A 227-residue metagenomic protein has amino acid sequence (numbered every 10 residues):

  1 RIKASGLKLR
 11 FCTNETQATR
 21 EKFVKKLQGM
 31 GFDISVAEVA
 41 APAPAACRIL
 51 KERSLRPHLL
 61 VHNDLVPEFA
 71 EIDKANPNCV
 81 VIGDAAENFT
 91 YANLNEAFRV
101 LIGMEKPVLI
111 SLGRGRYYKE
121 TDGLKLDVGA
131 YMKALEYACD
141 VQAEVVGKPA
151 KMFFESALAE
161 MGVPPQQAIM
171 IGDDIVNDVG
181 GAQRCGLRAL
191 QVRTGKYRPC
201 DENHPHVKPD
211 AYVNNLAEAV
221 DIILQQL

Functional and structural regions predicted by a protein language model:
R1-C12, T16-A40, P44-L227: Asp-based, Mg2+/Mn2+-dependent phosphohydrolase catalytic module
